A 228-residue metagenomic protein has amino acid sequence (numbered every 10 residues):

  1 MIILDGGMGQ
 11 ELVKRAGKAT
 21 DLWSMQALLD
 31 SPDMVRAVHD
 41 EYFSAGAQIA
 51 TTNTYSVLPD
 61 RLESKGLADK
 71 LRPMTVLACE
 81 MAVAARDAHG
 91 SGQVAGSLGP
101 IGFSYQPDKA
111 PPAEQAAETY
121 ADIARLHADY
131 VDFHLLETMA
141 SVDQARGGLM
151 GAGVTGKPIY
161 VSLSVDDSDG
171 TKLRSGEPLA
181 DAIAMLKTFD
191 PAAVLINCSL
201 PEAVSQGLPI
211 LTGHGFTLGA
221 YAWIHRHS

Functional and structural regions predicted by a protein language model:
M1-S228: Domain-level signal for soluble alpha/beta catalytic cores
